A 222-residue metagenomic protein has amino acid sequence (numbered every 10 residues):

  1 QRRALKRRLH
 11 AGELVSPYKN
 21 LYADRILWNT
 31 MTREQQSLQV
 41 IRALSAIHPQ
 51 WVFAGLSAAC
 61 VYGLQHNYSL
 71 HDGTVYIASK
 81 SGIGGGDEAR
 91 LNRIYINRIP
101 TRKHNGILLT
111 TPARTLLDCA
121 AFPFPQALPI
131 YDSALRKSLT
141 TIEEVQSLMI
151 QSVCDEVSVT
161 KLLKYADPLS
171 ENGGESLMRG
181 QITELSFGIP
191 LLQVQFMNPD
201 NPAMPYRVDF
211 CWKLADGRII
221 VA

Functional and structural regions predicted by a protein language model:
Q1-D155: Short gly/ser-rich loop at a beta-strand->alpha-helix junction or flexible surface loop bordering the NTP-binding
L135-A222: Surface segments flanking catalytic/ligand-binding clefts of nucleic-acid enzymes
